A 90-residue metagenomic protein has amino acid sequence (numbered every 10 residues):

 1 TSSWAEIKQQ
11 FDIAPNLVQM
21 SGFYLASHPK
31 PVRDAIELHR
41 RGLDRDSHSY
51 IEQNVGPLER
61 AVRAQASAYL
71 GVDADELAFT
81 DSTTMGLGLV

Functional and structural regions predicted by a protein language model:
T1-V90: Pyridoxal 5′-phosphate
